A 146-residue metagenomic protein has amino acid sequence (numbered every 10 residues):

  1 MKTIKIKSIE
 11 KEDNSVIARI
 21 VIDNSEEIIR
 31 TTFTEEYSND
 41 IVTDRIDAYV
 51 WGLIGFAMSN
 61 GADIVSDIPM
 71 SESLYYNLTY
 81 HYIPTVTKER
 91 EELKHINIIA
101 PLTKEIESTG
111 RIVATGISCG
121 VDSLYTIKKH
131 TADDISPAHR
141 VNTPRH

Functional and structural regions predicted by a protein language model:
M1-I112, K129-H146: RNA-binding accessory domains that recognize and position tRNA/RNA substrates
T115-T131: A contiguous catalytic/ligand-binding core that recognizes phosphate-bearing ligands
